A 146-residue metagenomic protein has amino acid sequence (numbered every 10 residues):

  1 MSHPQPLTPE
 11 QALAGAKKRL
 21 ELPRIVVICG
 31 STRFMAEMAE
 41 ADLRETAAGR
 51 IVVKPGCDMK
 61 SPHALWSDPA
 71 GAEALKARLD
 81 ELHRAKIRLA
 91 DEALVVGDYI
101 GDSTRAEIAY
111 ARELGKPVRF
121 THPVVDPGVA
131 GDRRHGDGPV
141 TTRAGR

Functional and structural regions predicted by a protein language model:
M1-R146: Conserved catalytic or regulatory cores that recognize and/or transform ribose-phosphate-containing ligands
